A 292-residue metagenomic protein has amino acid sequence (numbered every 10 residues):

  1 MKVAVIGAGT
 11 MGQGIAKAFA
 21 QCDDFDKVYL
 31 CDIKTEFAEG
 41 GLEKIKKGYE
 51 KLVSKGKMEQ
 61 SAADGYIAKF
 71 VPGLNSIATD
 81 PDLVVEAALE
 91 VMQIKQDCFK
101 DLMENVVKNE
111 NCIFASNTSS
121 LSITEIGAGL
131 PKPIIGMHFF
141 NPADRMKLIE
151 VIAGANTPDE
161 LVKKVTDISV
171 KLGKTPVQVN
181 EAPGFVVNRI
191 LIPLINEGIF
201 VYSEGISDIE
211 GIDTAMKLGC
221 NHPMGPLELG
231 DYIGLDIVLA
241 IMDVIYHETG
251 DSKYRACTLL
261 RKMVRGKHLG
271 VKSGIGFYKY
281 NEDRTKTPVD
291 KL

Functional and structural regions predicted by a protein language model:
M1-K51, N105: NAD(P)+-binding Rossmann beta1-loop-alpha1 motif at the extreme N-terminus of oxidoreductases
T10, I33-F37, K51-I113, S120-L121: Rossmann-like NAD(P)-binding element
D24, V170-E181, S203-E204, I209-L292: NAD(P)-dependent Rossmann-like dehydrogenase/reductase catalytic/cofactor-binding core
K34, E59, P158, S207-G211: Helix N-cap / loop-to-helix initiation motif
C112-N180, N188: Rossmann-fold dinucleotide-binding core
K174, L191-N196: Structural/interface elements that position substrates and couple domains in central-metabolism enzymes
